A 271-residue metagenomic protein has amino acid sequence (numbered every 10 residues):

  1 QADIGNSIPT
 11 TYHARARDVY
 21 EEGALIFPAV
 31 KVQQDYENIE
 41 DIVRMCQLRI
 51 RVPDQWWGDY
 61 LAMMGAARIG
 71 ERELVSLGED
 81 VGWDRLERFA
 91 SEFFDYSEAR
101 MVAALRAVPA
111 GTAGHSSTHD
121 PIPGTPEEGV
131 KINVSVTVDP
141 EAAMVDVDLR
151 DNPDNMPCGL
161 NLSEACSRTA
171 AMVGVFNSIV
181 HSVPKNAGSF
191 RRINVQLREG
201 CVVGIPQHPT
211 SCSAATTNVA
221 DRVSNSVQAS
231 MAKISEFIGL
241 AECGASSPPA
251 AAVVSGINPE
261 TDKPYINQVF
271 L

Functional and structural regions predicted by a protein language model:
Q1-N6, L25, V32-E37, P123-T125 (+5 more regions): Short, glycine-/Ser/Thr-/acidic-enriched flexible segments
Q1-V75, I257-V269: Mobile "lid/hinge" segments at catalytic clefts and subdomain interfaces of large enzymes
I8-A14, G129-I132, C158-N161, G204-T210: Short acidic, glycine/serine/threonine-rich loops at helix termini
A16, G23-V32, D41-V43, W56 (+8 more regions): Structural beta-strand/beta-sheet cores of well-ordered domains, especially the beta-sheet scaffolds that support
E22-L25, Q55-I69, E73, R88 (+9 more regions): Generic recognition of stable, solvent-exposed alpha-helical segments in well-folded globular domains
D35, V43, E87, V102 (+4 more regions): Helix-loop-helix junctions within predominantly alpha-helical proteins
R68-D154: Accessory "access/gating" subregions that flank catalytic or transport cores
N152-G159, H181: Hydrophobic alpha-helical bundle architecture
